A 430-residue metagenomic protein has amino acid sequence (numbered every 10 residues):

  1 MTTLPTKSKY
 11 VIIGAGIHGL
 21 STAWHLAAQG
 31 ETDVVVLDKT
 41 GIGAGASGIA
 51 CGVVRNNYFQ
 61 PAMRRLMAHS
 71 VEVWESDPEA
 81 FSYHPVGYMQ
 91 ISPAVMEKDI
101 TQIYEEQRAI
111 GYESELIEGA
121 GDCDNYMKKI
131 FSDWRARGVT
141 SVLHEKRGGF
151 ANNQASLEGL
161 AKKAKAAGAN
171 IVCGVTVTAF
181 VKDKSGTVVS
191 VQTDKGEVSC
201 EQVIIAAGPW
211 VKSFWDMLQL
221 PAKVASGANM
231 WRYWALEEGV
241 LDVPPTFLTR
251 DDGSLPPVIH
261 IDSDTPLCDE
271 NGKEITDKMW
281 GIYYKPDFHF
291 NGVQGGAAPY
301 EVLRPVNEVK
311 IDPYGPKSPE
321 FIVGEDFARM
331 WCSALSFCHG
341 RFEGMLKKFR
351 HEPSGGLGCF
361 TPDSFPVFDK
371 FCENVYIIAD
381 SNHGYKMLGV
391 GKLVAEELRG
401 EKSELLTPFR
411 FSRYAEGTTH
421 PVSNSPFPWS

Functional and structural regions predicted by a protein language model:
T3-H18, V35: Beta1/beta-strand and adjacent pyrophosphate-binding region of the FAD-binding site in flavoprotein oxidoreductases
H18, I42, W210: Conserved Rossmann-like nucleotide-cofactor binding loop
W24-A28, V54, E79-G87, V198 (+2 more regions): Active-site substrate-recognition segment that forms the wall of the catalytic cavity or substrate channel
A27-S47: Glycine-rich FAD pyrophosphate-binding loop
C51-I130, V139, M279-I282: Dinucleotide-binding Rossmann-like beta1-alpha1 core, especially the glycine-rich loop that anchors the ADP
R65-L66, I91-D99, L143-K163, I322-M330 (+1 more regions): Short beta-strand to alpha-helix junction loop
L143-Q202, A206-S213: Helical element adjacent to the flavin cofactor pocket in flavoenzyme catalytic cores
I322-S430: C-terminal catalytic lobe of FAD-dependent flavoproteins
